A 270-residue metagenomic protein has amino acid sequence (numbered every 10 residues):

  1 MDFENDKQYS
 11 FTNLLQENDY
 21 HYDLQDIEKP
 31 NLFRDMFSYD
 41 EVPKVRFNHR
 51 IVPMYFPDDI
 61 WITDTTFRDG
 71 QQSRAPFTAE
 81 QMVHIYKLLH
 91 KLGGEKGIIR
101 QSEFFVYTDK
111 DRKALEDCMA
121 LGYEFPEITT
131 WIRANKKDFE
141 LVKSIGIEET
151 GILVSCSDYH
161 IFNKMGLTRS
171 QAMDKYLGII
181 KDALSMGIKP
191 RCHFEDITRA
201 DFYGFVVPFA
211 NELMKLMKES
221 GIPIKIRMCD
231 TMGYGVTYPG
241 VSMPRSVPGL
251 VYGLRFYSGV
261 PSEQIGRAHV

Functional and structural regions predicted by a protein language model:
M1-Y123, E127, K136, E140 (+1 more regions): Non-catalytic terminal accessory/regulatory regions of metabolic enzymes
N5, Q264-I265: Intrinsic disorder/low-complexity segments enriched in polar/small residues
V52, P57-I62, R74-I98, D117 (+2 more regions): Alpha/beta enzyme core
E127-T129, G151: Short hydrophobic alpha-helical runs that function as membrane-insertion/retention elements
I132-A134: Aromatic- and glycine-enriched glycan-recognition loops and surfaces that form the carbohydrate-binding subsites
A268-V270: Conserved small/polar residues in nucleotide/adenosyl-binding loops
